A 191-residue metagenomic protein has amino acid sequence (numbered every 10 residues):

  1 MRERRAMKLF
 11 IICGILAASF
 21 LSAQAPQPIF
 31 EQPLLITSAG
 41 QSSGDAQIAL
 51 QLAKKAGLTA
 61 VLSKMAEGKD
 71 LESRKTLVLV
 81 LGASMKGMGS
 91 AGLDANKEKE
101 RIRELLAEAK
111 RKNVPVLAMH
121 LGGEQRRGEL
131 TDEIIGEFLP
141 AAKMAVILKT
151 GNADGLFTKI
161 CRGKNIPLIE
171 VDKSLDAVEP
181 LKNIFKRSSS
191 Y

Functional and structural regions predicted by a protein language model:
R2-I11: Bacterial N-terminal signal peptides that target proteins for export
G14-A23: Hydrophobic h-region of N-terminal signal peptides that target proteins for export in Gram-negative bacteria
Q24-I29, I36-T37, I147-Y191: Charged, low-complexity C-terminal accessory regions
I29-K55: Short, charged N-terminal beta->alpha structural module
A53-S73: A short, well-structured beta->alpha microelement
G89-K112, C161-L168: A short, gly/pro- and small-residue-rich
E98-D132, K173-S190: Ser/Thr/Gly-rich flexible loops in soluble cytosolic domains mediating phosphotransfer, phosphorylation
R127-K149: Short, electropositive alpha-helical surface patch
